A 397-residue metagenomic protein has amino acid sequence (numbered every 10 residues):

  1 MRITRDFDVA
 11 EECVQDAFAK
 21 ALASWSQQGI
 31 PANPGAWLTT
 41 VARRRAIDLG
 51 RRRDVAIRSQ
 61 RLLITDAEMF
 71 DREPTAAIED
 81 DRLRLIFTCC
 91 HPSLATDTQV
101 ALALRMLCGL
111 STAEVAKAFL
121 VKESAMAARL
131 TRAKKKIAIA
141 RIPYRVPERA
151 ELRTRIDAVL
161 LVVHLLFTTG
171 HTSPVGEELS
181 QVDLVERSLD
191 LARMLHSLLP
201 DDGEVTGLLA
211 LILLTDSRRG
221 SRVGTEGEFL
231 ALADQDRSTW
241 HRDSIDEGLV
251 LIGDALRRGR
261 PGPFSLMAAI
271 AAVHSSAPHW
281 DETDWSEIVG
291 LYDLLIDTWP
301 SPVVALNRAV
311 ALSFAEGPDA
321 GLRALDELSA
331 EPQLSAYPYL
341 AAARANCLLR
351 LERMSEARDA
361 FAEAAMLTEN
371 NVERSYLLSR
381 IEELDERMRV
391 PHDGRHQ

Functional and structural regions predicted by a protein language model:
M1-V14, S24-N33, E123-S124, P174-L179: Short, charged helix-capping/linker segments at alpha-helix termini
Q15-L22, A32-R52, A56-R61, K134: Σ70-family region 2.3-2.4 aromatic/basic alpha-helix that recognizes the −10 promoter and nucleates DNA melting
R53, I57-T112, V121-D293: Amphipathic helix-loop-helix modules that constitute alpha-helical solenoid scaffolds
V115-K117: Short alpha-helical "recognition helix" segments of helix-turn-helix
D216, H279-E282, A315-E316, L351 (+1 more regions): Structural motif corresponding to the intra-repeat A-B loop/turn of tetratricopeptide repeats
